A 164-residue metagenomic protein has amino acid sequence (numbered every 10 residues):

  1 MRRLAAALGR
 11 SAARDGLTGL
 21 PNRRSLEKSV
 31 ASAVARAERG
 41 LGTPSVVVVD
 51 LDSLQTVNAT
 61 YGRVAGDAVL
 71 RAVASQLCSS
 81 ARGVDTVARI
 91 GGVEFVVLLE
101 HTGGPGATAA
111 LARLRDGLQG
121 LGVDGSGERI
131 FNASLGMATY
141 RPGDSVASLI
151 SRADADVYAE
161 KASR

Functional and structural regions predicted by a protein language model:
G9-K28, V49-G62, R71: Conserved nucleotide-binding and Mg2+-coordinating catalytic segments in signaling enzymes
A13, A65, A74-A107, D116: Conserved helix-loop-beta segment at the catalytic/binding core of cyclic-nucleotide signaling proteins
S29-Y61, A88, E128: Active-site-proximal structural segments of metal-dependent nucleotidyl cyclase/transferase enzymes
R36, S79-V84, R115-G127: Short catalytic/binding micro-motifs of nucleotide second-messenger systems
A74-S75, A107-D124, D154: Alpha-helical scaffold within the catalytic cores of cyclic-nucleotide enzymes
R89, L118-S134, L149: Catalytic core regions of nucleotide second-messenger enzymes
T108-A112, A138-R164: Catalytic-core segments of nucleotide cyclases and related cyclic-nucleotide turnover enzymes
